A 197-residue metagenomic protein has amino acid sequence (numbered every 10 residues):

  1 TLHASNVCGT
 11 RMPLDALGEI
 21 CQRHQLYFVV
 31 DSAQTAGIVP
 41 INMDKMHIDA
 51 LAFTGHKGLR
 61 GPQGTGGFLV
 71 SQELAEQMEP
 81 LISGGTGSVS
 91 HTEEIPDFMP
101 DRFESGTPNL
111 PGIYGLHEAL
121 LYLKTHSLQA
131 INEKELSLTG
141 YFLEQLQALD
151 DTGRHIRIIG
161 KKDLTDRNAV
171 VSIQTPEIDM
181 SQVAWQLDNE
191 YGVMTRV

Functional and structural regions predicted by a protein language model:
T1-G37, A50, G58: Active-site phosphate-binding strand-loop segment of PLP-dependent enzymes
P13-H24, N42, M46, Y141 (+3 more regions): Alpha-helical structural signal in soluble globular domains
V29-D31, A52, E79, I159 (+1 more regions): Structural detector of well-ordered beta-strand residues that form the stable sheet scaffold of enzyme domains
M46-T92: Active-site PLP attachment segment
S88-I95, E104, T165: PLP-dependent class I/II
F98-E144: Structural signature of PLP-dependent enzymes
E133, G140-V197: Conserved C-terminal alpha-helix-loop-beta "cap" of PLP-dependent enzymes that closes/shapes the active-site mouth
